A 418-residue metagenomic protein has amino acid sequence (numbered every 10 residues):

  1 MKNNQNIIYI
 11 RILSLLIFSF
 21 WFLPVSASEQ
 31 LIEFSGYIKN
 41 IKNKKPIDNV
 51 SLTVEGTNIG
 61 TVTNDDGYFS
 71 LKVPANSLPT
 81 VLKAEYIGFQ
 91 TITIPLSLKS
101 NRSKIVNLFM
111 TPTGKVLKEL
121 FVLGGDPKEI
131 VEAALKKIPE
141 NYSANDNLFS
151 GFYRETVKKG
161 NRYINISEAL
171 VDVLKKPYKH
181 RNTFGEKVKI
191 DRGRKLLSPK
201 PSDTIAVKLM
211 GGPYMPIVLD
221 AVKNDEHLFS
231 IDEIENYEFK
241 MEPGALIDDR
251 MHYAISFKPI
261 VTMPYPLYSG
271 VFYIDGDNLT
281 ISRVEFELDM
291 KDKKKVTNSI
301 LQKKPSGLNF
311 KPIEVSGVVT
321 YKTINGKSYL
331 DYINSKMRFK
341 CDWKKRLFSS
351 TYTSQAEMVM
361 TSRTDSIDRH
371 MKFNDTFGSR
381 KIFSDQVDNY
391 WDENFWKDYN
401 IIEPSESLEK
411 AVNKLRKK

Functional and structural regions predicted by a protein language model:
Q30-I47: Structural motif
V50-V54, G67, L82, V122: Hydrophobic beta-strand segments
N58-Y68: Short, acidic Ser/Thr/Gly-rich low-complexity loop/linker segments typical of extracellular and cell-surface proteins
F69-L71, K104-V106: Short strand-edge motifs at loop-to-beta-strand transitions and within beta-strands of extracellular beta-rich domains
L71-L78: Short Pro-Gly-centered beta-turn/loop motif in secreted/extracellular proteins
K83-I94: A short, solvent-exposed loop/turn motif at the edges and junctions of modular extracellular/periplasmic domains
I105-Y237, D248-M251, I300-L301, P305-K418: Surface-exposed, low-complexity/disordered segments and acidic/polar micro-motifs at processing/linker regions
D225-D275, T280-L288, K322-T323: Extended beta-strand-rich segments in extracellular/periplasmic secretory proteins, especially within noncatalytic
